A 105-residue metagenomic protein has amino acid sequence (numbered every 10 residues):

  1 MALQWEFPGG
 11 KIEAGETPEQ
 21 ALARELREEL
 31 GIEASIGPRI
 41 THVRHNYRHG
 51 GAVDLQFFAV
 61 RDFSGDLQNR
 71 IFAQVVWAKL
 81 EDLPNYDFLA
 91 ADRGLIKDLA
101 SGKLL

Functional and structural regions predicted by a protein language model:
M1-E28: Conserved Nudix-box catalytic region and its N-terminal flanking loop in Nudix hydrolases and closely related
I12-E13, H45-N46, D82-P84: Short histidine/acidic/glycine/proline-rich micro-motifs that form metal- and phosphate-coordinating active-site loops
T17, R27, E33-S35, K79: Short coil/turn motifs that cap or connect alpha-helices
E33-A34, T41-D66, V76: Active-site-adjacent beta-strand/loop module that shapes the phosphate/pyrophosphate-binding cleft
I36-G37, R93: Residue-level detector of family-conserved "landmark" positions at structurally sensitive sites
A59, Q68-L99: NUDIX/MutT-family hydrolases
A100-L105: Generic C-terminal helix-cap and adjacent flexible tail
